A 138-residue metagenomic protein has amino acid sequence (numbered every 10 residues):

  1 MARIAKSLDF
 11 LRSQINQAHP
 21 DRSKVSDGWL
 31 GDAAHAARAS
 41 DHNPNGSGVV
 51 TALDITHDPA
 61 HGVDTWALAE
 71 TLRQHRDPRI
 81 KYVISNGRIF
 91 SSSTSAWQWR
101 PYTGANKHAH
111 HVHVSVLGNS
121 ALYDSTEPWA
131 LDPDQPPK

Functional and structural regions predicted by a protein language model:
M1-A96, A109-A121: Secreted/periplasmic proteins that engage bacterial cell-wall peptidoglycan
W99-N106: Short proline/glycine-enriched turn/loop segments at secondary-structure junctions
G118-K138: Low-complexity, Gly/Ser/Thr/Pro-rich intrinsically disordered linker/tail segments
